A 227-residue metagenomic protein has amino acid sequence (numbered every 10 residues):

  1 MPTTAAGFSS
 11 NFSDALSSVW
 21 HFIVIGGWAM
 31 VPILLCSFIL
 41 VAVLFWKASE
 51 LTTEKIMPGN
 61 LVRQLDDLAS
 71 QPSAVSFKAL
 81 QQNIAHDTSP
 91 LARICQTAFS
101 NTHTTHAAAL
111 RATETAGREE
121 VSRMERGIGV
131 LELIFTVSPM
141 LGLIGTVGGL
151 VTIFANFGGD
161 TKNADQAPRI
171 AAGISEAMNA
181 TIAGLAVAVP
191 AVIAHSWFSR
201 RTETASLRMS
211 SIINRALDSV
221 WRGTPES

Functional and structural regions predicted by a protein language model:
M1-I25, A164: Short, strongly hydrophobic alpha-helical membrane anchors
S17-T53, N179-I182, A186: Hydrophobic alpha-helical transmembrane segments
I23-M30, E120, M124-S138, G173-G184: Loop-to-transmembrane-helix entry motif
G27, V41, L80, C95 (+3 more regions): Residue-level signature of catalytic and energy-coupling elements of molecular machines, predominantly ATP/GTP-dependent
P32-F45, L133-M140, I144-V147, A186-I193: Internal alpha-helical transmembrane segments of multipass membrane proteins, especially hydrophobic lipid-embedded
K55-L141, G148-N163, A194-S227: Predominantly long cytosolic amphipathic alpha-helical stalk/bundle segments
P168-H195, S199: Pore-lining and gate-forming transmembrane alpha-helices of multi-pass membrane transport proteins
